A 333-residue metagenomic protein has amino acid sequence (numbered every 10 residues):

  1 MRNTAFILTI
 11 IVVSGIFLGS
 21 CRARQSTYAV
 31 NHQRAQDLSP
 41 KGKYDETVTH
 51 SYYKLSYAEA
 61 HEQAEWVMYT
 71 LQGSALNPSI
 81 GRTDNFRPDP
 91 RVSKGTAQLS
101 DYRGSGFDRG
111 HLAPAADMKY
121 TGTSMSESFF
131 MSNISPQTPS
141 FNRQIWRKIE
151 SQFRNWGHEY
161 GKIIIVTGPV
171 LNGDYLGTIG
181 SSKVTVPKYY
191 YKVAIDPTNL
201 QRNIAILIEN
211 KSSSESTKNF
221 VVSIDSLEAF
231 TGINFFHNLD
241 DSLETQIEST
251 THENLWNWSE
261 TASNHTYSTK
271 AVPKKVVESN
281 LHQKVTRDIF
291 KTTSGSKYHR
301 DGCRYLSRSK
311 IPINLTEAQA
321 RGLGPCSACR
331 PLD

Functional and structural regions predicted by a protein language model:
M1-A5: Positively charged n-region of N-terminal signal peptides that target proteins for export
F6-V13: Sec-dependent N-terminal signal peptides
G15-K297: Domain-level detector for secreted/extracellular nuclease and nuclease-toxin modules, and for the ENPP-like C-terminal
A113, R330-L332: Alpha-helical hydrophobic packing sites
T138, C303, C326-C329: Short cysteine clusters
S294-P312: Beta-loop motif signature
L315-C329: Extracytoplasmic
